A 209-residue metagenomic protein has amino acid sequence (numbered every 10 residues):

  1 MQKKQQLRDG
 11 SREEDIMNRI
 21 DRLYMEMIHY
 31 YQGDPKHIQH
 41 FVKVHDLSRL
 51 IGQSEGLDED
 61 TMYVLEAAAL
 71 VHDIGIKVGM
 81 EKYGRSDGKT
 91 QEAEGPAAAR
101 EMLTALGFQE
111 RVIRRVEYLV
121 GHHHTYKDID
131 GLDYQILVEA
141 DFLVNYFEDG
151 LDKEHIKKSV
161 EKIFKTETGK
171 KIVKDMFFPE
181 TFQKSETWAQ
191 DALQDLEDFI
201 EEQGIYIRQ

Functional and structural regions predicted by a protein language model:
Q2-E14, N18, Q32-V42, D46-D58 (+3 more regions): Divalent metal-dependent phosphate-bond-processing catalytic cores, especially two-metal-ion Mg2+/Mn2+ enzymes that act
R19-K43, G75-S86: Active-site flanking loop/helix segments enriched in acidic
D21, H45-D46, P96-A98, R114: A generic alpha-helix surface/boundary motif
V44, K89-A105: An active-site-proximal "capping" alpha-helix that borders the catalytic cofactor pocket
L57-V64, L106-V120, D133: Acidic/histidine metal-binding catalytic segments
M62-G84, G95, E117-T125, D141: His-Asp-centered metal-binding catalytic motifs of divalent-metal-dependent phosphohydrolases/nucleases
